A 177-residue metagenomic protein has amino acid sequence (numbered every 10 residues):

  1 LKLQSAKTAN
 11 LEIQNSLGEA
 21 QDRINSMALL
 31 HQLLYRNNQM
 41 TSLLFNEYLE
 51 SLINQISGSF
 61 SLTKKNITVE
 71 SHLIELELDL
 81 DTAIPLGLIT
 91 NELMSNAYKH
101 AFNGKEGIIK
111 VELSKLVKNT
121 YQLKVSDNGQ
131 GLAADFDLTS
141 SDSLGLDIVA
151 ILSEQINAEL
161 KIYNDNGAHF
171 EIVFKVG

Functional and structural regions predicted by a protein language model:
L1-L29, L34-L43, E47: Histidine phosphotransfer helical core of two-component systems
L43, S61-M94, Y98-I108: Conserved short strand/loop->alpha-helix "switch" segment adjacent to the catalytic nucleotide/phosphoryl-transfer site
E106-N119: Short beta-strand/loop element within the Bergerat-fold HATPase_c
I108, G131, D165-E171: Glycine-rich nucleotide-binding loop
T120-L146: Glycine-rich/acidic phosphate-handling loop/turn and adjacent ATP-lid/helix of nucleotide-binding kinase/ATPase domains
I156-Y163: Glycine-rich ATP-binding loops of the HATPase_c
I172-G177: C-terminal beta-strand of the catalytic ATP-binding
